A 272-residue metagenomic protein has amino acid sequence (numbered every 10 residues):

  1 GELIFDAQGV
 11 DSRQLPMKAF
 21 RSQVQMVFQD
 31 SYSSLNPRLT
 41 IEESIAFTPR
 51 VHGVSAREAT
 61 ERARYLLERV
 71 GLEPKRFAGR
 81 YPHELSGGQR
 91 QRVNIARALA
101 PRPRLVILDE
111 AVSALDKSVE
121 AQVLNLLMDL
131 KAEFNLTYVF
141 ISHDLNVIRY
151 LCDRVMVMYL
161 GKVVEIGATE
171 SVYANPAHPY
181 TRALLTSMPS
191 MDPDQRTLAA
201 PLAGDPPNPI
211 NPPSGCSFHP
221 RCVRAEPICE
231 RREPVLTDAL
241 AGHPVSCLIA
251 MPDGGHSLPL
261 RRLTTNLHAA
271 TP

Functional and structural regions predicted by a protein language model:
I4, Q8-Q25, V51, S171-P176 (+1 more regions): ABC ATPase NBD coupling module
I4, Y32, R38-R50, T60 (+3 more regions): Short helical segment in ABC ATPase nucleotide-binding domains corresponding to the A-loop/adjacent helical element
Y81-L85, Q89: Conserved ABC ATPase signature
I95, I107, V119, V123: Hydrophobic anchor residue at the start of the ABC signature
R102: Conserved catalytic motifs of ABC-family nucleotide-binding domains
L115, V119-T197: P-loop NTP-binding/switch modules centered on Walker-like glycine-rich loops
I166-P272: Short catalytic/signature loops enriched in Gly
